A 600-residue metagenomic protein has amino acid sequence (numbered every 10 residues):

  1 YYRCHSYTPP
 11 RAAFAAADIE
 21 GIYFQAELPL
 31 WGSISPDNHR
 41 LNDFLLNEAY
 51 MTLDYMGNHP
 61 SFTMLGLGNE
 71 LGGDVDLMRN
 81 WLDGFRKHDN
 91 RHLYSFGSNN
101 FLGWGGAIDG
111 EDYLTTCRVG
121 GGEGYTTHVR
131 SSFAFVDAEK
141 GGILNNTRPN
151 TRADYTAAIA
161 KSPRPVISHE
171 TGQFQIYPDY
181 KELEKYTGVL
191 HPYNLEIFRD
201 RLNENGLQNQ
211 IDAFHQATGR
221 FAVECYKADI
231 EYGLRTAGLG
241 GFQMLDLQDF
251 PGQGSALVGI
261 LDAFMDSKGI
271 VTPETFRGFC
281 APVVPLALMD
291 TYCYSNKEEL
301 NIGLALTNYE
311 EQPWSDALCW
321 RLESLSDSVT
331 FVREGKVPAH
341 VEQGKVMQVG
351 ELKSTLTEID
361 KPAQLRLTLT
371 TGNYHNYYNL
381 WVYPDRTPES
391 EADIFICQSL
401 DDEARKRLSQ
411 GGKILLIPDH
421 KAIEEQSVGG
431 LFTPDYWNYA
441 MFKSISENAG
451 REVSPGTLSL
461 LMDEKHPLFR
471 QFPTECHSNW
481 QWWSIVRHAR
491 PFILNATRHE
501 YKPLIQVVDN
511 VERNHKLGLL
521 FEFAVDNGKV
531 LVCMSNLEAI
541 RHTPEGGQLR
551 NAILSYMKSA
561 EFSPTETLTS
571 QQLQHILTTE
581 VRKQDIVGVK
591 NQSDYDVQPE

Functional and structural regions predicted by a protein language model:
Y1-H5, P9-P10, A404-R407, K413: Catalytic domains of carbohydrate-active enzymes, especially glycoside hydrolases
R3-I260: Substrate-binding/catalytic cleft of secreted carbohydrate-active enzymes, primarily glycoside hydrolases
A12-A13, S33-S35, D74-D76, W104-G105 (+4 more regions): Extracytoplasmic/secreted cell-surface and envelope-processing proteins
H88, L245-E310, D316-L318, V581: Aromatic-rich peripheral "rim/lid" segments of glycoside hydrolase catalytic domains that contact and position glycan
I143-N150, I423-E424, K443-P544, E561-E600: Catalytic beta-strand/loop cores that center a nucleophilic Ser/Cys/Thr and support acyl-enzyme chemistry
E299-P338, M347-T355, K361-T371: Beta-strand-rich binding/interaction modules
P338-A339, N373-E389: Short beta-strand elements
A392-A440, A524-K529, C533, I553 (+1 more regions): Short alpha-beta junction capping motif
